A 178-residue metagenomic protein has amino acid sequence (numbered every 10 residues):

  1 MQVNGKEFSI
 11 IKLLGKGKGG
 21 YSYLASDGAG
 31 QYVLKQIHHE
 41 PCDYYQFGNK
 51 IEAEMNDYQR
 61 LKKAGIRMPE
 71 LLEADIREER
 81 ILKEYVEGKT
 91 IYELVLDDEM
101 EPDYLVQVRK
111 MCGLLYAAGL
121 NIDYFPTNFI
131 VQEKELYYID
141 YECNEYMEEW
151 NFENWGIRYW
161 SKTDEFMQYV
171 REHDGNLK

Functional and structural regions predicted by a protein language model:
M1-K12: Juxta-kinase regulatory segment immediately upstream of eukaryotic protein kinase catalytic domains
I10-L13, K18-I51: ATP-binding glycine-rich loop module of kinase domains
Q31-Y32, I81, L136-Y137: Hydrophobic residues embedded in beta-strands of well-ordered beta-sheets
Q46-A64: The N-lobe alphaC helix and its flanking beta3-alphaC-beta4 segment of protein kinase-like domains, centered on
F47, I66-L105: Conserved structural core of kinase catalytic domains
P69-A74, L120-E133: A short glycine-rich, hydrophobically flanked beta-strand micro-motif that places a catalytic Asp/Glu for divalent metal
Y104, Y116-I122, Q132-K178: C-lobe/activation-segment region of protein kinase-like
K110-L114: Conserved hydrophobic core/spine positions of the Hanks-type protein kinase catalytic domain
